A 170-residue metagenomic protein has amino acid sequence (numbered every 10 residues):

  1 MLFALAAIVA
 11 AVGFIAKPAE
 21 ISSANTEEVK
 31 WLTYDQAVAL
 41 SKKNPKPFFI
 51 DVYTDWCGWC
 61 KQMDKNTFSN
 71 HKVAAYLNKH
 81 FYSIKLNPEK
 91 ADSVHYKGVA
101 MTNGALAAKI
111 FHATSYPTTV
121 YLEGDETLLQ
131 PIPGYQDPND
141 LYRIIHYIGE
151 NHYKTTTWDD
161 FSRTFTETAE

Functional and structural regions predicted by a protein language model:
M1-S23: Bacterial Sec-dependent N-terminal signal peptides
K30-P47, L77: A short beta-strand-turn-helix
K43-G58, S83: Short active-site neighborhood of thiol/selenol oxidoreductases, capturing the structured segment around
T54-W59, T67, P88-D92, E126-T127: Solvent-exposed loop/turn segments at secondary-structure junctions within structured extracellular/periplasmic domains
C60-N78: Typically the conserved alpha-helix immediately C-terminal to a functionally engaged Cys/Sec in thioredoxin-like
H80, L86-T114: Structural alpha/beta surface segment adjacent to cysteine/selenocysteine redox centers across thiol/disulfide enzymes
K109-K154: Non-catalytic, surface beta->alpha helical segment in thiol-disulfide oxidoreductase systems
H152-E170: Flexible coil segments in periplasmic/lumen-exposed cytochrome c-class electron-transfer proteins
